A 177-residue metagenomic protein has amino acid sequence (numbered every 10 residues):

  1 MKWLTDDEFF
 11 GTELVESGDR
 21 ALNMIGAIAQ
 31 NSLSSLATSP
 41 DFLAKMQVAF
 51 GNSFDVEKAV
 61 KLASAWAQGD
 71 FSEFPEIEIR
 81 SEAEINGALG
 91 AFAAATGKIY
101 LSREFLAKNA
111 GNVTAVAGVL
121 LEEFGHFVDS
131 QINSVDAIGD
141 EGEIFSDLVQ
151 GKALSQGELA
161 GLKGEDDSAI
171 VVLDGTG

Functional and structural regions predicted by a protein language model:
M1-G118, G125-G177: Predominantly extracellular/secreted Zn2+-dependent metalloproteases
